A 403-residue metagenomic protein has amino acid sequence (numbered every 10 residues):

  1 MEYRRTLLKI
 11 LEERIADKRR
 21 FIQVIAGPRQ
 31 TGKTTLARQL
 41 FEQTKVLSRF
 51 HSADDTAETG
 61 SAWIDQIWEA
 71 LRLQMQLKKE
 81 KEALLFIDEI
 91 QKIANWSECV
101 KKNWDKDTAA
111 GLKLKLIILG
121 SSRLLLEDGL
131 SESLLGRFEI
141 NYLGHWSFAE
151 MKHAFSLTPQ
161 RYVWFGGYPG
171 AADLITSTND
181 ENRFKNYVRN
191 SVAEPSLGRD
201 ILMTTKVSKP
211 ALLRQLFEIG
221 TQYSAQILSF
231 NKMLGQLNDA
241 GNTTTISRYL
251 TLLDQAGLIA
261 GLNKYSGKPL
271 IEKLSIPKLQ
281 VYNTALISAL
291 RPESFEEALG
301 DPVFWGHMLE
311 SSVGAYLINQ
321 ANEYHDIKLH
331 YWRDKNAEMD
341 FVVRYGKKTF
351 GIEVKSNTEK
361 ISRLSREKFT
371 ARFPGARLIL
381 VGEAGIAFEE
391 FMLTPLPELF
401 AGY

Functional and structural regions predicted by a protein language model:
M1-R14: N-terminal pre-Walker A segment at the start of P-loop NTPase domains
I25: Hydrophobic anchor at the beta1->P-loop junction of P-loop NTPases
K33: Conserved lysine of the Walker
L36, L40: Hydrophobic positions on the alpha1 helix immediately C-terminal to the Walker A/P-loop
H51-E80: Short glycine-rich substrate-engagement loop in P-loop NTPases that contacts/grips substrate
S97-I117: Conserved catalytic/switch belt of AAA+ P-loop NTPases
R123, E127-I227, A260: Interdomain motor-coupling "hinge/lid" segment immediately C-terminal to the ATP-binding subdomain of NTP-driven enzymes
R183-G346: Accessory nucleic acid-recognition modules appended to NTPase machines
